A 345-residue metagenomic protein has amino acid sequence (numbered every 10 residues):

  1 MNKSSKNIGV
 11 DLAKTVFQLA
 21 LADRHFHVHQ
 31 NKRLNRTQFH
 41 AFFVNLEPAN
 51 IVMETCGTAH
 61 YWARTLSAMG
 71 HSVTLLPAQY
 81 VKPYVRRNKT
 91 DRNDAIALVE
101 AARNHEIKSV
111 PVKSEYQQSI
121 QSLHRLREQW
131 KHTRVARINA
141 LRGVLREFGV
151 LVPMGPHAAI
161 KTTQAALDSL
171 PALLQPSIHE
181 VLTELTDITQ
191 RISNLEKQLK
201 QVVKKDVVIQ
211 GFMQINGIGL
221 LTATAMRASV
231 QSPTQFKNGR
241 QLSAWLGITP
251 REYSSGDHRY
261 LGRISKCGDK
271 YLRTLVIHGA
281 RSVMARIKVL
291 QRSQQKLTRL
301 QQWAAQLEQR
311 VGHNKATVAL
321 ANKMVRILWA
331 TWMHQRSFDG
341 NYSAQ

Functional and structural regions predicted by a protein language model:
M1-T74, P83: Glycine/alanine-rich phosphate-binding loops at beta-alpha junctions
N2-S5, S193-I218, M226-S232: Extended, structured, electrostatic nucleic-acid-contact surfaces
T74-P111, Q118-S122, T163-A165, H258-C267: Short alpha-helix plus adjacent loop in nuclease-associated cores
Y84, G211-Q214, L220, A225-Q309 (+1 more regions): Phosphate-backbone recognition surface of nucleic-acid-processing proteins
A97, A101-L141, E147, V289: Extended, highly charged alpha-helical segments
R125-G211: Glycine-rich, often acidic, oxyanion-interacting loops/wings at catalytic, nucleic-acid, or phospho-protein interfaces
D257, L290, Q301-Q345: Low-complexity, acidic/Ser/Thr- and charged residue-rich accessory regions of DNA metabolism proteins
